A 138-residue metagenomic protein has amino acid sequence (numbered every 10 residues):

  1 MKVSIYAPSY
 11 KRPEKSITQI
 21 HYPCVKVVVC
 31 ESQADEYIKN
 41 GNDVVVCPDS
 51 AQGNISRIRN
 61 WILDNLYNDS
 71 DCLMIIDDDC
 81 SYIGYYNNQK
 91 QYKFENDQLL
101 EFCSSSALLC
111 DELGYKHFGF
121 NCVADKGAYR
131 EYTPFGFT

Functional and structural regions predicted by a protein language model:
K2-Y6, P23-V28, N42-V45, L73 (+1 more regions): Hydrophobic beta-strand segments of well-ordered beta-sheets in folded domains
S4-V25, S32-I38: Short, well-formed alpha-helical segments that are part of the catalytic scaffolds of diverse glycosyltransferases
S9, D77, C122: Residues that line or immediately flank small-molecule/substrate-binding pockets and catalytic motifs
Q19-I20, W61-N65, S105-L109: A generic secondary-structure signal
E31-C72, I76, S81-E95: Active-site-proximal specificity loops/subdomain of glycosyltransferases
I83-T138: Conserved catalytic core of nucleotide-sugar-dependent glycosyltransferases
